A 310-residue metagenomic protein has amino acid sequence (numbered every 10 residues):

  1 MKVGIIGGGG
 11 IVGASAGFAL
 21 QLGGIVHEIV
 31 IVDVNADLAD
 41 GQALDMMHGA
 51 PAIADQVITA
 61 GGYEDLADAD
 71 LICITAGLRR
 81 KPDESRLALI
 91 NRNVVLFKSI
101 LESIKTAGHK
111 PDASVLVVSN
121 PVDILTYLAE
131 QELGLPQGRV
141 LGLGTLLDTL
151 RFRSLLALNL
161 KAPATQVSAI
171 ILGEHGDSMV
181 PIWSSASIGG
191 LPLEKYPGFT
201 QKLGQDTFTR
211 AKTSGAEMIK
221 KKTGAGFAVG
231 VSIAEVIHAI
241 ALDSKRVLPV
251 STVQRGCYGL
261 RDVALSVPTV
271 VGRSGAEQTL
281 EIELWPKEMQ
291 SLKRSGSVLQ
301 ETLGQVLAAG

Functional and structural regions predicted by a protein language model:
I5-I6, I31: Hydrophobic Val/Ile/Leu positions in short beta-strands of Rossmann-like dinucleotide-binding domains
G9: Conserved glycine-rich cofactor-binding loop
G13-A14: N-terminal Rossmann-fold NAD(P) dinucleotide-binding loop
L20: Aromatic pocket-lining residues of Rossmann-like dinucleotide-binding sites
V32-A69, E84, E301-L307: Conserved N-terminal Rossmann-fold NAD(P) cofactor-binding segment
P51-S114: Rossmann-like NAD(P)-binding element
R86-S154: Rossmann-like NAD(P)(H) cofactor-binding subdomain of soluble oxidoreductases
L133-R139, D148-G310: C-terminal substrate-binding/catalytic lobe of Rossmann-fold NAD(P)-dependent dehydrogenases
